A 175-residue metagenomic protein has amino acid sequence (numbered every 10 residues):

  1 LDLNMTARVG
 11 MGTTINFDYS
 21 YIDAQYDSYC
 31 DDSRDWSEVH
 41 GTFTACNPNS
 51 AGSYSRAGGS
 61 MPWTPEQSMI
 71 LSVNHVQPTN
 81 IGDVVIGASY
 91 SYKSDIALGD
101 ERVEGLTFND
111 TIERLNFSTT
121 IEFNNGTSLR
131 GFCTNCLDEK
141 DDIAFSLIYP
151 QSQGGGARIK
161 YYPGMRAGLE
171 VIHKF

Functional and structural regions predicted by a protein language model:
L1, P65-M69, T111-L115, P163-A167: Residues that define the transmembrane beta-barrel architecture of outer-membrane proteins
L1-D100: Gram-negative outer-membrane beta-barrel transporters
W36-S37, T107, Y149-Q151: Juxtamembrane/interface motifs at transmembrane-helix termini
A57, T111, H173-F175: Outer-membrane beta-barrel pore domains
G59-P65, G105-T111, Q153, A157-P163: Replace "Gram-negative outer membrane beta-barrel proteins" with "bacterial and organellar outer membrane beta-barrel
M69-L71, H75, F117-T119, L169: Feature captures outer-membrane beta-barrel proteins of Gram-negative bacteria and organelles
S91-E101, T120-F175: C-terminal beta-signal and adjacent terminal beta-strands/loops of Gram-negative outer-membrane beta-barrel proteins
R102-F108, N116-T120: Short, glycine/charged-rich beta-strand-loop motifs at protein surfaces that mediate ligand recognition and catalysis
